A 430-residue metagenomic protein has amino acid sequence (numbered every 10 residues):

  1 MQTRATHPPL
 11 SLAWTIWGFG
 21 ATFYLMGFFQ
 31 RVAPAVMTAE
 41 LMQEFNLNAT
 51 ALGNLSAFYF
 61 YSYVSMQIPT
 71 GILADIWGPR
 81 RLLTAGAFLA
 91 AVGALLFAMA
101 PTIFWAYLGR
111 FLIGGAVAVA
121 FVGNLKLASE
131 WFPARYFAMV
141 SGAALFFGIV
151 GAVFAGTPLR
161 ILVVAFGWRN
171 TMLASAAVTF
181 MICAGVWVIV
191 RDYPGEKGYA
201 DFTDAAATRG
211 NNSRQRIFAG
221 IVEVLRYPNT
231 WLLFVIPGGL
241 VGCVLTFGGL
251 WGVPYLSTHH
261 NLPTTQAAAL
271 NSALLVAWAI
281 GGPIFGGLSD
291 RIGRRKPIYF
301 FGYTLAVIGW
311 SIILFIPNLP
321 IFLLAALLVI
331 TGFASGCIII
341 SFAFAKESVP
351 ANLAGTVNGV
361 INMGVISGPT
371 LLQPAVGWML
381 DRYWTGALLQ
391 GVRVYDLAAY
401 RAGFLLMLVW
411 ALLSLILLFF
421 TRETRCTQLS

Functional and structural regions predicted by a protein language model:
Q2-P9, Y193-F234: Juxtamembrane intracellular "pre-TM" segments in multi-pass secondary transporters
P34-V36, Y227-F285, P369-G377: Extracytoplasmic gate region of multi-pass secondary transporters
N46, G78, M99-W105, P133 (+3 more regions): Helix-breaking motifs and short loop linkers at transmembrane-helix boundaries and internal kinks in secondary membrane
S65-F104: Conserved MFS/SLC helix-loop-helix module at the cytosolic interface between two early adjacent transmembrane helices
I76-A87, D290-T304: Cytoplasmic membrane-interface "Motif A"-like loop-to-helix N-cap segments of 12-TM Major Facilitator Superfamily
F88-P101, T304-N318: C-terminal ends and interior cores of transmembrane alpha-helices in multi-pass membrane transporters/permeases
G109-G148: Cytoplasmic helix-loop-helix junction between adjacent transmembrane helices in 12-TM secondary transporters
A144-G195: Helix-loop-helix hairpin linking two adjacent transmembrane segments in secondary transporters
